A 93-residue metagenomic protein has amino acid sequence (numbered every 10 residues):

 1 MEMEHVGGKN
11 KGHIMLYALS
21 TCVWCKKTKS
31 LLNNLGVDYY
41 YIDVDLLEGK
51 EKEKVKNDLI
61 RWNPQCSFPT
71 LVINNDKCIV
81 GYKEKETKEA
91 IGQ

Functional and structural regions predicted by a protein language model:
M1-E4, K56-D58: A generic local structural motif
E2-Y40: Local sequence-structure signature of Cys/Sec-based thiol-disulfide redox active-site neighborhoods
A18, D45-E48, K77: Short loop or secondary-structure boundary microenvironments that flank and position key functional residues
C22-C25, G49, G81: Loop/helix-junction capping segments adjacent to catalytic residues or to phosphate/diphosphate-binding pockets
K26-K29, K52-E53, E84: Conserved strand-to-helix beginnings and helix N-cap segments that scaffold or border functional pockets
V44-C66, Q93: Thioredoxin-like thiol-disulfide oxidoreductase module
I73-Q93: Non-catalytic, surface beta->alpha helical segment in thiol-disulfide oxidoreductase systems
